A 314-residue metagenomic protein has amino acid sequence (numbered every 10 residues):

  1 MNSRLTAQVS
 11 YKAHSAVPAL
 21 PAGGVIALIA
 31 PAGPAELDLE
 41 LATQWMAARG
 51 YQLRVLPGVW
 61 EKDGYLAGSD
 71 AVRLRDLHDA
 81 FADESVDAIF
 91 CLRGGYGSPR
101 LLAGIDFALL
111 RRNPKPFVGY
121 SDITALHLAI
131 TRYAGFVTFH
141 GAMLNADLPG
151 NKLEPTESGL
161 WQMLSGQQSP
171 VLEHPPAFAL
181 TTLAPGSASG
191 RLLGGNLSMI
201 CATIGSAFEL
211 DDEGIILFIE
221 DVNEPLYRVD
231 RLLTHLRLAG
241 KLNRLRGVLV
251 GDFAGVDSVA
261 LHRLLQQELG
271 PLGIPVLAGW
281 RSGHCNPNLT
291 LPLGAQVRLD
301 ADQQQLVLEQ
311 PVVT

Functional and structural regions predicted by a protein language model:
N2-S85: ATP/NTP phosphate-donor binding region
G24, S85, R111-P116, A134-F136 (+2 more regions): A short helix->loop->beta-strand "cap" motif at the edges of active sites that frequently abuts
P34-E40, W45, S187, R191-V222: Conserved beta-alpha junction segments in alpha/beta enzyme cores
A88-P99: N-terminal glycine-rich "phosphate-gripper" loop used for MgATP/nucleotide binding and carboxylate activation
F107-A129, V137-L144, P275-L277: Short, acidic/small-residue loops that bind anionic groups at enzyme active sites
G135-M199: Conserved anion/nucleotide-ligand pocket segment
F208-L261: Internal helical hairpin/lid segments
D252-T314: ATP/nucleoside-binding phosphotransfer catalytic cores, i.e., glycine-rich phosphate-binding loops
